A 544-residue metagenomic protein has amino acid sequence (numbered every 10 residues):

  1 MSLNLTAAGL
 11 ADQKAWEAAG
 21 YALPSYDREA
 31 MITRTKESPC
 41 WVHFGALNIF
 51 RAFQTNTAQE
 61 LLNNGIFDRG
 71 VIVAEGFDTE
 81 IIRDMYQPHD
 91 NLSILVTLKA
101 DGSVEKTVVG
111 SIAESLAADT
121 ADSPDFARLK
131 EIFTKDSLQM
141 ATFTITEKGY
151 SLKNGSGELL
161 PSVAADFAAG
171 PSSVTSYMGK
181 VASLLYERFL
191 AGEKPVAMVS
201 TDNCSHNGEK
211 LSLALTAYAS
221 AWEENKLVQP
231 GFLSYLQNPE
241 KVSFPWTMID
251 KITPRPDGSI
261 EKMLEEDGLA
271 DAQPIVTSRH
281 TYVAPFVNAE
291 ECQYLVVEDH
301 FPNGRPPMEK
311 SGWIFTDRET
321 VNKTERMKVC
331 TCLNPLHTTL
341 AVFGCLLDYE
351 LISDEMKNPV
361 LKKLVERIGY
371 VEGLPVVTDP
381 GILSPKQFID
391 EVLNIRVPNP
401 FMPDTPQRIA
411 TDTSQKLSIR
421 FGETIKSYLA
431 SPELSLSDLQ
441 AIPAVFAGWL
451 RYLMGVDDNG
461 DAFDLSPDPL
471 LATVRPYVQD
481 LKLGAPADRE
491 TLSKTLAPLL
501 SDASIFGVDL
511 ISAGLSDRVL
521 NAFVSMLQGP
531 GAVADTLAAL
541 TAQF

Functional and structural regions predicted by a protein language model:
M1-F544: Substrate/ligand-engaging "lid" and interaction regions
